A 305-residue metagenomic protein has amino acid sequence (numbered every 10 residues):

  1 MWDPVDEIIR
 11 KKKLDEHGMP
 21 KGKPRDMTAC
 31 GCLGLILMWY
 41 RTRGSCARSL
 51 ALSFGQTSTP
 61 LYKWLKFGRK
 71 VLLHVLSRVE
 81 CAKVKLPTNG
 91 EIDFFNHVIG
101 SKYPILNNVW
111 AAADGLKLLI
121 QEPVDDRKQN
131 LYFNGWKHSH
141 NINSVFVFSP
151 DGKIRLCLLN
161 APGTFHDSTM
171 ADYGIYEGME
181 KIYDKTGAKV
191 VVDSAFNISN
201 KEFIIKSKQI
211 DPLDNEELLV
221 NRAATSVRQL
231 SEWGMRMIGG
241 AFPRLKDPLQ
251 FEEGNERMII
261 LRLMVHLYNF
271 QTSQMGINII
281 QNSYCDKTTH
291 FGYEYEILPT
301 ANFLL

Functional and structural regions predicted by a protein language model:
M1-T28, M237, I277-N282: Basic, low-complexity segments
A29, T42-L305: Short, well-ordered secondary-structure "scaffold" segments embedded in the functional core of diverse domains
C32-I36: Short alpha-helical "packing" element that flanks the helix-turn-helix/winged-helix DNA-binding module
M38-Y40: Short alpha-helical segment immediately N-terminal to, or the first helix within, an HTH/HTH-like DNA-binding domain
